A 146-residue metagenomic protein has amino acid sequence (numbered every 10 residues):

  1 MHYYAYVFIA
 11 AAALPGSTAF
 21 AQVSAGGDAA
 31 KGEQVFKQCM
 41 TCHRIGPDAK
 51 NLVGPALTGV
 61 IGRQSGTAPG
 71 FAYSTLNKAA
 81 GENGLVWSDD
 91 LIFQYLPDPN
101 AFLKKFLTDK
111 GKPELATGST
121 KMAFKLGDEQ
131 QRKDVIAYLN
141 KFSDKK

Functional and structural regions predicted by a protein language model:
M1-V7: Bacterial N-terminal signal peptides that target proteins for export
F8-I9, A19: Cleavable N-terminal signal peptides
G16-F36, P47-D48, K146: Electrostatic cytochrome c docking/interface patches
A29-A30, Q34, N51-M122, V135 (+1 more regions): Extracytoplasmic electron-transfer domains, predominantly the class I c-type cytochrome c fold
C39-C42: Short cysteine clusters
Q131-K146: Thiol-/selenol-based redox modules, centered on thioredoxin-like and closely related oxidoreductase domains
